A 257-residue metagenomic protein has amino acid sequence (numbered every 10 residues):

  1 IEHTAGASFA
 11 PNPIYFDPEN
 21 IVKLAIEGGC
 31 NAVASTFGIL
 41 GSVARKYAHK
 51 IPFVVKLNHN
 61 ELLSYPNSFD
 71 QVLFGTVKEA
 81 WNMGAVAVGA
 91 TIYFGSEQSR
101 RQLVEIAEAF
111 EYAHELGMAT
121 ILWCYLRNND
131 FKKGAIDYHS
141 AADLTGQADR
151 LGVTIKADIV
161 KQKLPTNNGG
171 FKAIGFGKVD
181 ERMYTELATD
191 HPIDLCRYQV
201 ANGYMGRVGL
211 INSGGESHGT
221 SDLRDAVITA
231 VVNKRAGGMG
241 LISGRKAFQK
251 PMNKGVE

Functional and structural regions predicted by a protein language model:
H3-I211, T220-M239, S243: Alpha/beta enzyme core
S213-G215: PDZ domains - specifically the beta-sandwich core and the conserved carboxylate-binding loop
A236-G237, A247-E257: C-terminal helical cap(s) of enzyme catalytic domains, especially alpha/beta-barrels
